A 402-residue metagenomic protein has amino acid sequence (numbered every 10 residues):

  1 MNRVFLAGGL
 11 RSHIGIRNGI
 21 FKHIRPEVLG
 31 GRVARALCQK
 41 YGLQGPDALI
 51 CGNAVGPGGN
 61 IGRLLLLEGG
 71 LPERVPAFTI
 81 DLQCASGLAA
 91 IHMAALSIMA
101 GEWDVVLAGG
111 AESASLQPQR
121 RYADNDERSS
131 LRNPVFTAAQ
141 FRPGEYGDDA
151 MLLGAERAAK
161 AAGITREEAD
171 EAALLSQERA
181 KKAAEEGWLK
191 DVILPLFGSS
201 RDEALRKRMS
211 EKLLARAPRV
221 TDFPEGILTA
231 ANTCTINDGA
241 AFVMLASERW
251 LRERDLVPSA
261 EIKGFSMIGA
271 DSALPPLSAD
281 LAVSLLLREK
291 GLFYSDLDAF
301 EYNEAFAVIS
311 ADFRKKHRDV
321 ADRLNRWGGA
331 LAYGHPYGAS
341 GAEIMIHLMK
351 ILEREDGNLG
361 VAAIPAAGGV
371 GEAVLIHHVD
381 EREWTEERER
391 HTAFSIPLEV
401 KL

Functional and structural regions predicted by a protein language model:
M1-R25, K160, A215-P276, L281 (+5 more regions): Condensing-enzyme catalytic core mediating Claisen C-C bond formation in acyl metabolism
R11, H23, E27-R32, E168-E253 (+1 more regions): N-terminal extracellular/periplasmic Venus flytrap/periplasmic-binding protein-like
K22-A85, A89-M93, S97-I98, E102-V106 (+4 more regions): Conserved beta-ketoacyl condensing-enzyme motif
P26-Y41, I61-L65, A90, M151-A158 (+5 more regions): Short, well-ordered amphipathic alpha-helical segments that serve as non-catalytic structural scaffolds within diverse
N53-W103, E145-A150, R208-T235, K315-I344 (+2 more regions): Conserved catalytic cysteine-centered active-site region of acyl-thioester-dependent Claisen-condensing enzymes
L64, L82-E112, A159-L189, F242-R249 (+2 more regions): Active-site-proximal alpha-helical scaffold in enzymes
V105-R157: Flexible glycine-/small-residue-enriched beta->alpha junction loops that bind anionic phosphate/pyrophosphate groups
E156, K263-A332: Active-site pocket-lining segment
